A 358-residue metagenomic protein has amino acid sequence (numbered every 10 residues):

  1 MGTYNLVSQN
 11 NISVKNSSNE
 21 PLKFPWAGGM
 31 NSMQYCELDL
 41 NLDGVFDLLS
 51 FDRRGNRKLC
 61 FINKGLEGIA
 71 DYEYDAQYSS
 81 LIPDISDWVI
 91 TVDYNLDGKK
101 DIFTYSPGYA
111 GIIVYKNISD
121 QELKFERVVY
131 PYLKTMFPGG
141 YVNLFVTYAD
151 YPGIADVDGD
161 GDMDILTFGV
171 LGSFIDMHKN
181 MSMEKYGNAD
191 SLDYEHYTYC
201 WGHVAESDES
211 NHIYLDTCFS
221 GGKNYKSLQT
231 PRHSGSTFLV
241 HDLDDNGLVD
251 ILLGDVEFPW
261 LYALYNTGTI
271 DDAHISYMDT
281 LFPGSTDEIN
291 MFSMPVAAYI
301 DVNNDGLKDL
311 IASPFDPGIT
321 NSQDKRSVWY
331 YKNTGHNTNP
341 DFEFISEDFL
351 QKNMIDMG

Functional and structural regions predicted by a protein language model:
M1-G358: Beta-propeller-forming repeat regions
